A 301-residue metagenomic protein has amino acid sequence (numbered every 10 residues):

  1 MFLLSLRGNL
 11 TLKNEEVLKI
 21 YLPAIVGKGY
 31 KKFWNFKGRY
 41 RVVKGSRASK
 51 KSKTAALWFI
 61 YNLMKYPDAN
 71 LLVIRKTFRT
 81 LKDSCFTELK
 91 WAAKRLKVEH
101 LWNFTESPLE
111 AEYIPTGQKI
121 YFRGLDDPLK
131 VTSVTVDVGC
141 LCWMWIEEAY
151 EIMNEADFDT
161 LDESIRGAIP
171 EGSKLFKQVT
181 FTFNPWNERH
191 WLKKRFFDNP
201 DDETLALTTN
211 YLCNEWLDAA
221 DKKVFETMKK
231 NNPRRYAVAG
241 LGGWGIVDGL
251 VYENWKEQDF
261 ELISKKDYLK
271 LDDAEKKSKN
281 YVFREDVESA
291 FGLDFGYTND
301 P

Functional and structural regions predicted by a protein language model:
M1-Y40: Pre-P-loop entry segment of helicase/translocase ATPase cores
G38-L57: Walker A/P-loop
K53-P67: Walker A/P-loop NTP-binding motif
A69-R79: Conserved RecA-like ASCE P-loop NTPase motor core of nucleic-acid helicases/translocases
T80-C140: Inter-Walker segment of RecA-like/P-loop motor cores
E147-A149: Walker B catalytic acidic pair
E151-K229: ASCE P-loop NTPase helicase motor core
N214-D300: ATPase catalytic-site recognition across NTP-hydrolyzing enzymes
